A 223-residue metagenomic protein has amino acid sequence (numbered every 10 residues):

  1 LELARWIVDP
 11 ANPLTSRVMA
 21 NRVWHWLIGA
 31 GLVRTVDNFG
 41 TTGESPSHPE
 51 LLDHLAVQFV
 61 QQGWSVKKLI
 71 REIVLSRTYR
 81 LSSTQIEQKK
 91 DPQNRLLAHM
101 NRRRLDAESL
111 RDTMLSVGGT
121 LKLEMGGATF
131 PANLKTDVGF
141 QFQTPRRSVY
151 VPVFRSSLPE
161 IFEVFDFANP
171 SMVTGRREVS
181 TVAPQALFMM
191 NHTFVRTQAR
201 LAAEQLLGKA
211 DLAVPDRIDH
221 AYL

Functional and structural regions predicted by a protein language model:
L1-P145, F162, A168-R177, M190-L223: Primarily short, surface-exposed interaction patches in extracytoplasmic proteins
F154, L158, D166-F167: Short Ser/Thr-interspersed hydrophobic loop/turn segments at strand-loop and sheet-helix junctions that line or gate
